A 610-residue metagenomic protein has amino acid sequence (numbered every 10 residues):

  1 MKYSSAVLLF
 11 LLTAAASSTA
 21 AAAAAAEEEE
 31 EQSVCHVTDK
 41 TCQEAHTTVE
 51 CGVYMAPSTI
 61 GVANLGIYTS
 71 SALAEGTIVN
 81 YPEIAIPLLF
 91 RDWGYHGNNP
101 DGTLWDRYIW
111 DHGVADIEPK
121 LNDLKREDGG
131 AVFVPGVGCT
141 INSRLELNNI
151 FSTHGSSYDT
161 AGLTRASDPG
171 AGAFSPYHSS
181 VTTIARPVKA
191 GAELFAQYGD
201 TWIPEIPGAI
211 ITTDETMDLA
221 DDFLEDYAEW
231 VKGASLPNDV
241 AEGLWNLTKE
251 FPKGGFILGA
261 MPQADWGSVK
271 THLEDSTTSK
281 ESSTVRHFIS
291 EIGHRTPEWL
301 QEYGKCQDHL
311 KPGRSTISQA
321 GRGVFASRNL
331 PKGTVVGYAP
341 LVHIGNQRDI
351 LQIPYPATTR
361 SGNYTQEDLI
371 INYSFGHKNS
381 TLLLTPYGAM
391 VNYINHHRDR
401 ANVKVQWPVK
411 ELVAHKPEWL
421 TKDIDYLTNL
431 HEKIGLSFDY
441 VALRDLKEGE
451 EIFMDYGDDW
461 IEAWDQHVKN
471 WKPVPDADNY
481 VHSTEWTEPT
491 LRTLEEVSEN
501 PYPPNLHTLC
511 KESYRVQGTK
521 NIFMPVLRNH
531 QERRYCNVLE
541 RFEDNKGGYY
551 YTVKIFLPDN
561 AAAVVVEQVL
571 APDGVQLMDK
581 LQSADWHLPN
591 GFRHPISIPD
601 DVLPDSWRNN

Functional and structural regions predicted by a protein language model:
M1-L9: Classical eukaryotic N-terminal signal peptides for Sec-dependent ER targeting/secretion, especially the positively
L11-V34: N-terminal signal peptide
S33-I60, P100-I206, R286-I317, T358-D465 (+2 more regions): Catalytic core of the SET domain in histone-lysine N-methyltransferases, recognizing conserved active-site
A56-W105, S179-E205, G313-T359, M390 (+2 more regions): Conserved SET/PR-domain catalytic core that frames the SAM/AdoMet-binding pocket
L89-V114, P204-P237, N346-Q366, E462-E496: Short, compositionally biased
D222-T277, A477-G547: Eukaryotic intrinsically disordered, low-complexity regulatory regions
L273, I289, T296, I598-D600 (+1 more regions): Non-catalytic propeptide/linker segments at domain boundaries
A414-E418, P489-W607: Long, cytosolic, alpha-helical-rich C-terminal regions that act as interaction/scaffolding modules
